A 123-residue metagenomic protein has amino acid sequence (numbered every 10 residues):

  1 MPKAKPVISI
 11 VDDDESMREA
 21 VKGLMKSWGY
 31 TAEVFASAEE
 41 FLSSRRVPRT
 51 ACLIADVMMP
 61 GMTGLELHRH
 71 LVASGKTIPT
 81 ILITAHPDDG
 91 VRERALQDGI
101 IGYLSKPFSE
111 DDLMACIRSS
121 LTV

Functional and structural regions predicted by a protein language model:
E15-E33, D98, S120: Two-component/phosphorelay signaling modules centered on CheY-like receiver
A36-S37, T63-L67: Acidic catalytic/metal-coordinating carboxylates
S44-P48, H70-T77, D98, S119: Conserved phosphotransfer cores of two-component systems
P48-I54: Active-site beta3 strand of CheY-like receiver
T50, G64, A95-I101: As written
M59: Receiver (REC) domain active-site loop signature in two-component systems and cognate sites in sensor histidine kinases
G90, F108-I117: C-terminal output helix
